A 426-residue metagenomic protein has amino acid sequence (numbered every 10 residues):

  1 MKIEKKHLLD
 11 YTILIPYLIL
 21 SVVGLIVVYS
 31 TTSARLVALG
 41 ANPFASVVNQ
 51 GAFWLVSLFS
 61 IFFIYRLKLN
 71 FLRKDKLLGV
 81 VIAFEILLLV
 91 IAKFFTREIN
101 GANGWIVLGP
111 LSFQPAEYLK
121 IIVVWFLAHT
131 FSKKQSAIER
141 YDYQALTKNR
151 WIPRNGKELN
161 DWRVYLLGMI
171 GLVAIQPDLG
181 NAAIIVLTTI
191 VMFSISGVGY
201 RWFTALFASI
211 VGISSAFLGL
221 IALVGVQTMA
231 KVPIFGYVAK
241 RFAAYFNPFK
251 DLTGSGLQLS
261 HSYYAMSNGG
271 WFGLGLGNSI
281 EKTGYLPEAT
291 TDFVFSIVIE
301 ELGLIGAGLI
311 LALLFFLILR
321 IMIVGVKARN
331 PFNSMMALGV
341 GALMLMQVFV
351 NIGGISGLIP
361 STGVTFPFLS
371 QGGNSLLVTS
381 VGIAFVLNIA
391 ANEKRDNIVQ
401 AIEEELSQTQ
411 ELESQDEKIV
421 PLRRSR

Functional and structural regions predicted by a protein language model:
K2-Y11, I26-Q176, I352, S356-T362 (+4 more regions): Membrane-helix boundary/helix-loop-helix interface segments in multi-pass membrane proteins
V22-V28, I61, V124, A128 (+5 more regions): Alpha-helical transmembrane segments of polytopic integral membrane proteins, especially the permease/helical cores
A52-S60, E301-I321: Hydrophobic alpha-helical transmembrane segments
W54, L58, Y118-A128, I185-T189 (+3 more regions): Alpha-helical transmembrane segments of multi-pass membrane proteins
L77-A83, R163-G171, L179-A230: Hydrophobic alpha-helical segments of polytopic membrane proteins
I99, F207-L304: Hydrophobic, glycine- and aromatic-enriched re-entrant/interface helices and adjoining loop segments
A183, T188-W202, I280-G303, G363-L377: Interfacial segments of multi-pass membrane proteins
I323-T362, L369: Loop-to-helix entry and N-terminal half of a specific, functionally important transmembrane alpha helix in multi-pass
